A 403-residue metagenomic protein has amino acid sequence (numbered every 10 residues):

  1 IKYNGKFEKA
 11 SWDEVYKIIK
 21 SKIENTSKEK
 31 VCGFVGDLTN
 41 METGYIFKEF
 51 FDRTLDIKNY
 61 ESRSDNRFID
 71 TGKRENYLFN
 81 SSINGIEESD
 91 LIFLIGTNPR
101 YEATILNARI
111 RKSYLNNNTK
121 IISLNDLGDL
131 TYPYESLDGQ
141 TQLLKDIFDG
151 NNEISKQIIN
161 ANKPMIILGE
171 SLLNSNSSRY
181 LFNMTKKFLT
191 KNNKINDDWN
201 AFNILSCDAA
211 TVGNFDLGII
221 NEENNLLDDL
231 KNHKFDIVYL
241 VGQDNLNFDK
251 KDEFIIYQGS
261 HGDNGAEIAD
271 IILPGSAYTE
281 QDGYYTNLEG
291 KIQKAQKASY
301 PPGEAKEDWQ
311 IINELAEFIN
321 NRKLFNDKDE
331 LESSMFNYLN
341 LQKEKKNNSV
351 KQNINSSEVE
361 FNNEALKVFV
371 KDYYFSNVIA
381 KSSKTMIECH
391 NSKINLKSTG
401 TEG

Functional and structural regions predicted by a protein language model:
I1-Q281, L315-F325, K343-G403: Catalytic alpha/large subunits of respiratory electron-transfer oxidoreductases, centered on bis-MGD molybdoenzymes
N118, S206-A209, N287, A305 (+2 more regions): Short coil/turn motifs at helix boundaries and re-entrant loops, enriched in small/polar and proline residues
T131-P133, S276, E280, G290-P302: Short beta-alpha connecting loops at secondary-structure transitions that line or flank enzyme active sites
N183, K306-Q310: Generic recognition of short, well-ordered alpha-helical interface segments
A295-A305, N313, E317, R322: A conserved amphipathic helix/loop scaffold that creates a polar/acidic microenvironment used either to coordinate
W309-Q310, R322-Q342: Internal, active-site/partner-interface "lid" segment
